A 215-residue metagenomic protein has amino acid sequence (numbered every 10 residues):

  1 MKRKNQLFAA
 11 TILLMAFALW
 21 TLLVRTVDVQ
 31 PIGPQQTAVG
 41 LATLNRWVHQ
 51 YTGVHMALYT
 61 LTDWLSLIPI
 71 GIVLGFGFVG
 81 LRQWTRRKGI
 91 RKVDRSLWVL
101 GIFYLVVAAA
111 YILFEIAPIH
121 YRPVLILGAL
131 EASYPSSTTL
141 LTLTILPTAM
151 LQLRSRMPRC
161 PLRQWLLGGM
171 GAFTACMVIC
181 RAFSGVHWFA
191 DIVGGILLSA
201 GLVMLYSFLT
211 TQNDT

Functional and structural regions predicted by a protein language model:
M1, T52-T62, K88, K92 (+4 more regions): Membrane-helix interfacial "entry" motifs
M1-I72, E115-I126: N-terminal transmembrane-helix/juxtamembrane module of multi-pass inner/ER membrane proteins
K2-F8, L23-V24, I126-T215: Membrane-embedded catalytic cores of phosphoryl/pyrophosphoryl-handling enzymes
L13-L14, G71, L100-I112, I196 (+1 more regions): Alpha-helical transmembrane spans of integral membrane proteins, capturing the lipid-embedded, hydrophobic core of TM
Q30-Q35, L81-L166: Membrane-interface loops
T62-P69, W98, I102, S137 (+2 more regions): Alpha-helical transmembrane segments of integral membrane proteins, emphasizing hydrophobic/aromatic residues
L65-I72, Y104, A108, L166 (+1 more regions): Hydrophobic alpha-helical transmembrane segments of polytopic
I70-G80, A108, I112, T148 (+2 more regions): Helical transmembrane-bundle signal
